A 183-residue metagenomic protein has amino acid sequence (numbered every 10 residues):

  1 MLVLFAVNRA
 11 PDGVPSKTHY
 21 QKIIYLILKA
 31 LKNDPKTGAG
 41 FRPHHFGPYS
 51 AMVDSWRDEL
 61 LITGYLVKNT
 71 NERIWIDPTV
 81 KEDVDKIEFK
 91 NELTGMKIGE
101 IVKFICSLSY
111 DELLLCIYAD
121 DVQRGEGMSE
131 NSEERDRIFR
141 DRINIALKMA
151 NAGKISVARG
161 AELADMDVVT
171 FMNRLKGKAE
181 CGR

Functional and structural regions predicted by a protein language model:
M1-R183: Domain-edge interaction signal
